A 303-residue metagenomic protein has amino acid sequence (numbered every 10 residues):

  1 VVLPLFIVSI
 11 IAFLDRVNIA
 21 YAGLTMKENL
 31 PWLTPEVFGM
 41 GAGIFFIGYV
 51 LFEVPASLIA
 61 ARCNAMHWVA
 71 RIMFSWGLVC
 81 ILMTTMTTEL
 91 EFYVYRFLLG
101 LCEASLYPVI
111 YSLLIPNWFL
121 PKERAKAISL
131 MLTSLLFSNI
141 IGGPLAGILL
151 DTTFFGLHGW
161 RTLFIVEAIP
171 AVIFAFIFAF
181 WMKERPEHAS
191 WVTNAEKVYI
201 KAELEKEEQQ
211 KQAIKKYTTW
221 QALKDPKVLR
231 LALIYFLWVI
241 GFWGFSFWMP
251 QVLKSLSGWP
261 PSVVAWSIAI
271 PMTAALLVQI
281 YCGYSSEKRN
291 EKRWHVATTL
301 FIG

Functional and structural regions predicted by a protein language model:
L3-P35, G142, F245-P250: Extracytoplasmic
I19-Y21, W220-Q279: Extracytoplasmic gate region of multi-pass secondary transporters
W32, N64, T85-E91, C102 (+3 more regions): Helix-breaking motifs and short loop linkers at transmembrane-helix boundaries and internal kinks in secondary membrane
L51-L90: Conserved MFS/SLC helix-loop-helix module at the cytosolic interface between two early adjacent transmembrane helices
A61-M73, E287-L300: Cytoplasmic membrane-interface "Motif A"-like loop-to-helix N-cap segments of 12-TM Major Facilitator Superfamily
Y95-T133: Cytoplasmic helix-loop-helix junction between adjacent transmembrane helices in 12-TM secondary transporters
A125-L150, P170-A171: Glycine-rich segments within core transmembrane alpha-helices of 12-TM secondary carriers
R161-F180: Symmetry-related core transmembrane helices of the 12-TM Major Facilitator Superfamily/SLC fold
